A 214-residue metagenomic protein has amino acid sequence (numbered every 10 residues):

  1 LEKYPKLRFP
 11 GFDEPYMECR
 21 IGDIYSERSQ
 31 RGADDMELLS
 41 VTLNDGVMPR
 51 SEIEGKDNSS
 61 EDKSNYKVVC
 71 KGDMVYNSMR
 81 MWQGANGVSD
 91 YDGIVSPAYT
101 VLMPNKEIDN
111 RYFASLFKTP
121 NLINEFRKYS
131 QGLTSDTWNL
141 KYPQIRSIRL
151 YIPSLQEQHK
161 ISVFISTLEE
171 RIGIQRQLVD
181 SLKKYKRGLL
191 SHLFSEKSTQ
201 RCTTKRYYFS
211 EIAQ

Functional and structural regions predicted by a protein language model:
L7-A33, S147, T203-Q214: Non-catalytic DNA-recognition/assembly elements of restriction-modification systems
R8-P10, K160-I172, F194, F209: Hydrophobic structural patches
G22-K71, E211: Sequence-specific dsDNA recognition surfaces
P49-E54, K63-I123, K141: A short beta-sheet element
S60-K63, T134, S166: Short, solvent-exposed loop/turn positions at domain surfaces that link secondary-structure elements or cap domain
G87, L133-W138, S195-E196: Short beta-strand/turn micro-motifs at beta-sheet edges
G93-T100, L133-Q156: A short glycine-rich beta-alpha junction/loop motif
I172-R187, T199-Q200: Extended intrinsically disordered, low-complexity coil regions enriched in Ser, Thr, Gly, Ala and often Pro
